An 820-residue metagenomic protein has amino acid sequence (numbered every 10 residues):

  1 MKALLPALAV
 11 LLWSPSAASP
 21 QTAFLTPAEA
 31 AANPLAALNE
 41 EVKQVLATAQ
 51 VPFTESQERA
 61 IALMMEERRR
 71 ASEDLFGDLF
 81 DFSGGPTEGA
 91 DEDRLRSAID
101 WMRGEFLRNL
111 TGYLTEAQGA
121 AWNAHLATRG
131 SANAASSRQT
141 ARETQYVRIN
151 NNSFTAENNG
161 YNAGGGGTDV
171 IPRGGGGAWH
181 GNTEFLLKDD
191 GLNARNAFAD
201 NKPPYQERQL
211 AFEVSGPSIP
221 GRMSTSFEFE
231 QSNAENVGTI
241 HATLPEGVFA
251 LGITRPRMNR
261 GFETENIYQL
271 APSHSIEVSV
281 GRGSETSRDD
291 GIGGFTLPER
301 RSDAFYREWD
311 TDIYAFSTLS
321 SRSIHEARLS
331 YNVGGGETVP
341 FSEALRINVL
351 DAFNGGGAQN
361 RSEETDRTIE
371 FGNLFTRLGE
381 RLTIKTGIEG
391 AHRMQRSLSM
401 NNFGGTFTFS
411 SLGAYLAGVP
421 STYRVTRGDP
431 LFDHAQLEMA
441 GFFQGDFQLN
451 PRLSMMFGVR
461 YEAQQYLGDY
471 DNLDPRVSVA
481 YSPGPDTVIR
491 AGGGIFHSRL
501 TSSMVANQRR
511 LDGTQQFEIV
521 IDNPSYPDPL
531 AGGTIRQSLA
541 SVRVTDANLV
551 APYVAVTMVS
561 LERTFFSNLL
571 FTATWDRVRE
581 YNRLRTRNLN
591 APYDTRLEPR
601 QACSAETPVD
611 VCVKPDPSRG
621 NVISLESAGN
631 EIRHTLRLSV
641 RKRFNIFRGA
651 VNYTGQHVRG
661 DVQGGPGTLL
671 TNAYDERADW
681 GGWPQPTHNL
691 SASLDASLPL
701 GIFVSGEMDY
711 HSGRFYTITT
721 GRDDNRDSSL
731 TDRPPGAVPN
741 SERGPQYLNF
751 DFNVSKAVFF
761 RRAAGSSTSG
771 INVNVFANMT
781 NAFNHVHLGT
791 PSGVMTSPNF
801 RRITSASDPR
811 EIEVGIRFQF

Functional and structural regions predicted by a protein language model:
Q21-A134, V280, I292, T296-P298 (+3 more regions): Charge-rich (acidic/polar
N133-L186, Q209-R222: A beta-strand signature from Gram-negative outer-membrane beta-barrel systems, especially the internal plug domain
Q139-R142, A156, G175-H180, I219-M223 (+9 more regions): Short loop/turn motifs that connect adjacent beta-strands in outer-membrane beta-barrel proteins
P203-T286, D303-Y331, G458, P475: Transmembrane beta-barrel wall of Gram-negative outer-membrane proteins
M258, S273-G441, V520, T595 (+4 more regions): Replace "related TpsB outer-membrane translocases also match" with "some related outer-membrane beta-barrels such as
D469, S478-S624, V738-S741, P745 (+1 more regions): Solvent-exposed loop/turn elements at secondary-structure boundaries
N568, T586, P699-T731, P745-N749 (+1 more regions): C-terminal beta-signal and adjacent terminal beta-strands/loops of Gram-negative outer-membrane beta-barrel proteins
T572-I718: Gram-negative outer-membrane beta-barrel transporters
